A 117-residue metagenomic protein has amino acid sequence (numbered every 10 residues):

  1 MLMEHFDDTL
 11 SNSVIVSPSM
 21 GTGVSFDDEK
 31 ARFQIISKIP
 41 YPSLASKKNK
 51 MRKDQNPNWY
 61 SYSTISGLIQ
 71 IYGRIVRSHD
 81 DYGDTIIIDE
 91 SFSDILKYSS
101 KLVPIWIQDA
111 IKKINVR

Functional and structural regions predicted by a protein language model:
L2-I95: Conserved RecA-like P-loop NTPase helicase motor core
S91-R117: N-terminal targeting/trafficking signals and adjacent low-complexity tails
